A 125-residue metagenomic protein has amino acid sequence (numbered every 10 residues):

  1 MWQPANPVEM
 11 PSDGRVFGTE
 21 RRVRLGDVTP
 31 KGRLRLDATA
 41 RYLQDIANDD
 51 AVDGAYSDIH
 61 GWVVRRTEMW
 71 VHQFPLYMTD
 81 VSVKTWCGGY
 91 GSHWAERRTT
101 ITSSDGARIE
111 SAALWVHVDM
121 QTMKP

Functional and structural regions predicted by a protein language model:
W2-P7, D13-G14, G18, W70-P125: HotDog/MaoC-like acyl-thioester-processing domains
W2-R65, A112-P125: Hot-dog-fold acyl-thioester-processing enzymes
